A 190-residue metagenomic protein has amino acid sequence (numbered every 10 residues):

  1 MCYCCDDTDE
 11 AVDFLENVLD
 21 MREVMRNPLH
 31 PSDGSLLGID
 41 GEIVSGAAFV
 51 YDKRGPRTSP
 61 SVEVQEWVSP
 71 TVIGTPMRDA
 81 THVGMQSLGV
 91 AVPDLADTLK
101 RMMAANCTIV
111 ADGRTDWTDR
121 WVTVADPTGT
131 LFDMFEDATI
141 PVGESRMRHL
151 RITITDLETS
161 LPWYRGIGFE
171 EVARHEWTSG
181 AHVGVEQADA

Functional and structural regions predicted by a protein language model:
M1-D7, E42, A47-R101, R120-A125 (+2 more regions): Vicinal oxygen chelate
C4-T58, D97, A104, D112-W117 (+1 more regions): Core segments of cupin and vicinal oxygen chelate
T108: Conserved ATP-binding module of the ATP-grasp superfamily
D126-F132: Short, glycine-anchored, charge-dense loop/turn motifs used at functional sites
M134-T139: Short beta->alpha transition motifs characteristic of CBS
V142-E144: Short, Lys/Arg- and Gly-enriched loop/turn segments at beta-strand edges
